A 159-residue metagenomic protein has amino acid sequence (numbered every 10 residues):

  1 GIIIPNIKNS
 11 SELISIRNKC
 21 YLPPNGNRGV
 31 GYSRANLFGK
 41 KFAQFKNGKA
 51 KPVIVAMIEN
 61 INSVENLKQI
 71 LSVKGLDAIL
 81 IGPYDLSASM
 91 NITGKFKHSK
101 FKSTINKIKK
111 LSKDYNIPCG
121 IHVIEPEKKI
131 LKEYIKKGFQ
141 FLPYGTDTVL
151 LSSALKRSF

Functional and structural regions predicted by a protein language model:
G1-F159: Expand to "…catalyze enediolate/carbanion chemistry for C-C bond making/breaking, isomerization, decarboxylation
